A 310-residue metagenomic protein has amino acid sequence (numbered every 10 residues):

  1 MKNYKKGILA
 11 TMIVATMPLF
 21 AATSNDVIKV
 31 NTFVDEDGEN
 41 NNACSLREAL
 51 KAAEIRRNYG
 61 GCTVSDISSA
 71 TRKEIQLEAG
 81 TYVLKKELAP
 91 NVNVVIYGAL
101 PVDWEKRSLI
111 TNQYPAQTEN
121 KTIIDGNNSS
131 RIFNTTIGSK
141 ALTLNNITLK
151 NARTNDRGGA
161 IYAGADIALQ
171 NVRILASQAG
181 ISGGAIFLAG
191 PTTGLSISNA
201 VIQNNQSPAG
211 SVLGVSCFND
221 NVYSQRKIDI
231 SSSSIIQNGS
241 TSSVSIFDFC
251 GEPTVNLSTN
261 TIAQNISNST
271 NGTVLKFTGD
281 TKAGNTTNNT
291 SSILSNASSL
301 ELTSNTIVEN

Functional and structural regions predicted by a protein language model:
D26, K73, G80, K86 (+16 more regions): The right-handed parallel beta-helix/beta-solenoid scaffold, focusing on the short coil/turn and N-cap positions
T32-E74: Acidic Gly/Asp/Thr-rich repetitive segments characteristic of extracellular carbohydrate-active and adhesion proteins
F33-G38, A52-Y59, A79-V83, A99-K106 (+2 more regions): Acidic glycine-/aspartate-rich tracts in secreted/extracellular proteins
A43, N127-F133, T154-G164, A179-A189 (+5 more regions): Glycine-centered small-residue motifs that form tight turns and secondary-structure capping sites at repeat-unit
C62-V95, A99-K106: N-terminal extracellular ligand-recognition/capping segment immediately after the signal peptide
L77, L84, P90, G98 (+16 more regions): Extracellular beta-strand solenoids
V94-T154, Q178: Right-handed parallel beta-helix/beta-spiral solenoid domain characteristic of secreted/periplasmic
T143-N151, D166-Q178, T193-P208, Y223-G239 (+2 more regions): Right-handed parallel beta-helix
